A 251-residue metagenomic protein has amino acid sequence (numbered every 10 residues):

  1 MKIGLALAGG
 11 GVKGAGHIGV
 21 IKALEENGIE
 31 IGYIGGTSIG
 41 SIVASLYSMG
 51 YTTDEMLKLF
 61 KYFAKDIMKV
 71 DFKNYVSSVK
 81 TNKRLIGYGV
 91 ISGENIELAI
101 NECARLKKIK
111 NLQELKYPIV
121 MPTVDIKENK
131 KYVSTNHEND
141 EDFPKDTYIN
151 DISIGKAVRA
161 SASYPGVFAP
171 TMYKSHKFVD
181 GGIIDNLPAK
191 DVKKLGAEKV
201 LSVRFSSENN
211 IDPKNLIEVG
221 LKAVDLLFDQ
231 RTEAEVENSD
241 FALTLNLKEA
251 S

Functional and structural regions predicted by a protein language model:
M1-T37, S45-S251: Patatin-like phospholipase
